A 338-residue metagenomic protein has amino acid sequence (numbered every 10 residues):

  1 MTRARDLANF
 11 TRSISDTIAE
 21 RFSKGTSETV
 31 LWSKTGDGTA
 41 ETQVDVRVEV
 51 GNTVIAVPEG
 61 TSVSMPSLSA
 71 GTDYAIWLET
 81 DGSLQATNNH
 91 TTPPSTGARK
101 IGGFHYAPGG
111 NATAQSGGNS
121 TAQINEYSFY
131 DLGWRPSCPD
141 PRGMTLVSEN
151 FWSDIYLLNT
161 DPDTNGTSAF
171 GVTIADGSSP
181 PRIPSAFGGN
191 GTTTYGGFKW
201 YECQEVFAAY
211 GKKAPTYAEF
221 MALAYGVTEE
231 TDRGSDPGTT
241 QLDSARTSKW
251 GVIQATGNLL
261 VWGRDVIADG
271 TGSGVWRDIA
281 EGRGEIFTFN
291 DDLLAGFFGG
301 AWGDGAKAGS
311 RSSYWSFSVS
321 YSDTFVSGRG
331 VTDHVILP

Functional and structural regions predicted by a protein language model:
M1-D16, I336-P338: Short, intrinsically disordered N-terminal pre-domain segments
R12-T72: Glycine-rich, flexible loop motifs
S69-L84: Elongated alpha-helical scaffolds
T80-L84, L157-T160, V227-T228, D265-A268 (+1 more regions): Acidic glycine-/aspartate-rich tracts in secreted/extracellular proteins
T80-P94: Short, surface-exposed terminal/edge motifs of secreted or surface/virion proteins that either
A107-I253: Short aromatic-cysteine micro-motif
G197-F198, I286-P338: Disulfide-stabilized, aromatic/cysteine-rich ligand-recognition loop
A209, E219-G303, D333: An exposed tryptophan-centered "aromatic clamp" motif
